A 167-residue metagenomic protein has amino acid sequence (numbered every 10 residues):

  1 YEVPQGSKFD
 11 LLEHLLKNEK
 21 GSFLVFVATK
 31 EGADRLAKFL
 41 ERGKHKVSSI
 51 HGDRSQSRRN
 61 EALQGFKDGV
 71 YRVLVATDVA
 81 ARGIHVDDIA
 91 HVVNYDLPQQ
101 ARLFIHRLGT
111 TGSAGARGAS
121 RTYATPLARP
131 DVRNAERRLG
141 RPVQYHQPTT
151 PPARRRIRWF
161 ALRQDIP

Functional and structural regions predicted by a protein language model:
Y1-P167: Conserved helicase RecA-like core
